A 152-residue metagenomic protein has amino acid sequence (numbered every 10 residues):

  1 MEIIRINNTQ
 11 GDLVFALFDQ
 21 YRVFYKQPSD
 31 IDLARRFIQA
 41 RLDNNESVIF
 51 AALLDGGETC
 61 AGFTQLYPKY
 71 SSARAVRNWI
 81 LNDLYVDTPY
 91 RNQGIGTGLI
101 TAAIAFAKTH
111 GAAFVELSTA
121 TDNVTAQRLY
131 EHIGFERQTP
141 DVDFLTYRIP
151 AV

Functional and structural regions predicted by a protein language model:
M1-A16: A short beta-loop-alpha structural element at the N-terminal edge of CoA-dependent acyl/N-acetyltransferase catalytic
A16-S29, S72: Helix-loop element at the rim of GNAT/NAT acetyltransferase active sites that forms part of the acceptor-substrate
S29-I49: Active-site rim helix/loop that mediates acceptor-substrate recognition in acyltransferases
A51, T59-P68, I80: Conserved beta-strand in the GNAT
V76-T88: Conserved acetyl-CoA binding element of GNAT-fold acetyltransferases
V86, N92-A105, R128-H132: Conserved acetyl-CoA-binding loop-helix of GNAT-fold acetyltransferases
T97, T121-T139, T146: Conserved active-site alpha-helix within GNAT-family acetyltransferase domains
A107-S118: Conserved GNAT acetyl-CoA-binding A-motif
